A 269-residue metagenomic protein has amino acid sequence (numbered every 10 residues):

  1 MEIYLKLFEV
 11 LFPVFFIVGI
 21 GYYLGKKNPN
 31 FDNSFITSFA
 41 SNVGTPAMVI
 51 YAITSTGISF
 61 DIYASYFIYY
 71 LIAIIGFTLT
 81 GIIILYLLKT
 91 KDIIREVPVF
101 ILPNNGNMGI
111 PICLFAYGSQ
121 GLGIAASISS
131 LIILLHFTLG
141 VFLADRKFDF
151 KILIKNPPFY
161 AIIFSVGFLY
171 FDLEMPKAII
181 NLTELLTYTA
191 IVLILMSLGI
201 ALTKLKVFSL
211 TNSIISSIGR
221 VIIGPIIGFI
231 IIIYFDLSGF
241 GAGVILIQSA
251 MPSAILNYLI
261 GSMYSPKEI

Functional and structural regions predicted by a protein language model:
M1-I269: Alpha-helical transmembrane segments of multi-pass small-molecule/ion transporters
